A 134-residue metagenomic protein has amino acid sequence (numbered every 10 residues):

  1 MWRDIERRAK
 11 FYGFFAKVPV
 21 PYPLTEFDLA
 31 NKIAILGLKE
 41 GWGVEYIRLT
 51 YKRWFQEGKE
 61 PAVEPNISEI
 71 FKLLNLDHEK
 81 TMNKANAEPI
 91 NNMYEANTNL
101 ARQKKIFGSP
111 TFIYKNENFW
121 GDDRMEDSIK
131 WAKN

Functional and structural regions predicted by a protein language model:
M1-W54, W131: Structural alpha/beta surface segment adjacent to cysteine/selenocysteine redox centers across thiol/disulfide enzymes
K52-N134: C-terminal cap of thioredoxin/glutaredoxin-like
